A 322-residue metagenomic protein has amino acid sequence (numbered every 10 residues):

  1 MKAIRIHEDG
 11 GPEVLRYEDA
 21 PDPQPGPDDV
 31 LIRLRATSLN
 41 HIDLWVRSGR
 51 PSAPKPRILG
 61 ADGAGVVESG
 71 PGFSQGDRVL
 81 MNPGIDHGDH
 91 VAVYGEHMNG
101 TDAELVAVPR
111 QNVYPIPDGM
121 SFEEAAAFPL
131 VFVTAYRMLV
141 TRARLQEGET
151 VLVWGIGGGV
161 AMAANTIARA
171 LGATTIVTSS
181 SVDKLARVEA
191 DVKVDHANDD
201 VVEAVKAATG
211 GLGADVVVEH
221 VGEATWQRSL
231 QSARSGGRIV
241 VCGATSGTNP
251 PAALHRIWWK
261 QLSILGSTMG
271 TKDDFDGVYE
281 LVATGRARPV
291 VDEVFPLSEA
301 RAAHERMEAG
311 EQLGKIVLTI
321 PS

Functional and structural regions predicted by a protein language model:
M1, K272-S322: C-terminal hydrophobic helical "lid"/dimerization subdomain of Rossmann-like NAD(P)H-dependent oxidoreductases
P21-S38, R47-D86, N99, P117-M120: Glycine-rich beta-strand-centered segment in the early N-terminal region that forms part of a ligand/cofactor-binding
F73-S74, L145, A233: Short, well-ordered loop/turn sites that connect or cap secondary structure elements
N82-G155: NAD(P)H dinucleotide-binding glycine-rich loop of Rossmann-like/cofactor-binding domains, especially the beta1-alpha1
V153, R169-T225: Adenosine-nucleotide cofactor-binding segment
I156, V221, A244: NAD(P)H cofactor-binding loop motif with strongest signal on the N-terminal glycine-rich segment
G157, N165: N-terminal Rossmann NAD(P)H-binding glycine-rich loop of SDR-like oxidoreductase domains
S235-C242, P251-V291: Rossmann-fold dehydrogenase core element
